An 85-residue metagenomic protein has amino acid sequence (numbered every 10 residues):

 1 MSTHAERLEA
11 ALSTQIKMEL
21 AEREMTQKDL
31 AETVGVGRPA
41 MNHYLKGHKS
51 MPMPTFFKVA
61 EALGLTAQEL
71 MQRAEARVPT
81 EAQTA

Functional and structural regions predicted by a protein language model:
M1-E24: A short, Lys/Arg-rich alpha-helix, primarily the initiator
S2, E24, M71-A85: Short, charged recognition helix plus adjacent turn of helix-turn-helix-like nucleic-acid-binding domains
Q15, T26, P52-T55, T66: Residues that mark the N-terminal boundary/hinge immediately upstream of a DNA-recognition element
L20, A31, A60: The alpha-helix within a helix-turn-helix
A21, G35, K46-H48, E75: Residue-level detection of the helix-turn-helix DNA-binding "recognition helix"
E24-H43: Short alpha-helical DNA-recognition segment
H48-E61: Short, basic-rich loop-to-helix N-cap that marks the start of a DNA-contacting helix
